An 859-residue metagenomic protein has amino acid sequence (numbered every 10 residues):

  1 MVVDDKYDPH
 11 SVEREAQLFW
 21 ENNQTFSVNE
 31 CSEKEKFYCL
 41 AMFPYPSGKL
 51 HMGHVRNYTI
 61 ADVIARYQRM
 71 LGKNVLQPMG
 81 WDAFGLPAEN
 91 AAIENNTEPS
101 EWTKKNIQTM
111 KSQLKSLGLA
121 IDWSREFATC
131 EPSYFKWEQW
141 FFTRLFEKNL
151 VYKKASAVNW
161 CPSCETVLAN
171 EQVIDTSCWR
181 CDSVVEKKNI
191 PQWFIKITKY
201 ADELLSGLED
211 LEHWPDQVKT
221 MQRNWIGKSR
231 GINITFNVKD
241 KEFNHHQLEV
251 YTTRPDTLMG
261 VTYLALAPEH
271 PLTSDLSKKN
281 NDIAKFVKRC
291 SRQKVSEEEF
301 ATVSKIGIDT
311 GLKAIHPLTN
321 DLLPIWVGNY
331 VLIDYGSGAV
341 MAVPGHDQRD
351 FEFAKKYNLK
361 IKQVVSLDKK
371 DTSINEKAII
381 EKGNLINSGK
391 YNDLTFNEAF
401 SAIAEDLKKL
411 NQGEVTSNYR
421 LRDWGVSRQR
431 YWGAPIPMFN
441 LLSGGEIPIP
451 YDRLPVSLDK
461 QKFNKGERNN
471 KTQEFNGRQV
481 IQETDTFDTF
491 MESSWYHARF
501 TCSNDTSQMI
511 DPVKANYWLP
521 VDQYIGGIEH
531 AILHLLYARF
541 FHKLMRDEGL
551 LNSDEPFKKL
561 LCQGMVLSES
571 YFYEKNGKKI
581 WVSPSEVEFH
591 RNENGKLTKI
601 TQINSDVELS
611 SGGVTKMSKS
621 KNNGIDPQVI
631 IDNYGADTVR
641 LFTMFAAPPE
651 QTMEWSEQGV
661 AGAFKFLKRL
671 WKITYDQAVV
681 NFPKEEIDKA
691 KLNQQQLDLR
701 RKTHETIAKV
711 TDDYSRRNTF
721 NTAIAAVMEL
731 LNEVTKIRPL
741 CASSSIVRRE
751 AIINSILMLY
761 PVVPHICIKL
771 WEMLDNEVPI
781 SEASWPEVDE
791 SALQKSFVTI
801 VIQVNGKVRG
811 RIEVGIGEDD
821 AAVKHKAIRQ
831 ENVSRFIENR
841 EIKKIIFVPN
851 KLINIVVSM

Functional and structural regions predicted by a protein language model:
M1-K36, A267-H270, N280, G311 (+13 more regions): Basic, alpha-helical terminal appendages of large translation-related enzymes
M1-L40, R69-P78, E101-K111, H213 (+2 more regions): Conserved oxyanion/phosphate-binding beta-strand-loop segments in alpha/beta enzyme cores
V2-L18, E138-I361, S366, F475 (+4 more regions): NTP-handling and nucleic-acid-processing catalytic cores
V3-D5, S229-N233, S366-K369, S373-T416 (+8 more regions): Long, charged, mostly alpha-helical binding arms that flank functional sites
E15, F19-N23, E94-L248, P255-D256 (+6 more regions): Residue patterns forming the tRNA-binding/recognition surfaces of aminoacyl-tRNA synthetases and related DALR
V28-T97, E126-F141, T252-T253, P317-F353 (+1 more regions): N-terminal catalytic cores of NTP/NDP-binding nucleotidyl/phosphoryl-transfer enzymes
D82, M438-L442, E446-Y451, L560 (+5 more regions): Acidic, turn-prone loop/beta-hairpin segments
Q217-E249, K294-D321, I325, W424 (+8 more regions): Flexible, glycine/threonine-enriched loop-and-boundary segments that flank and lead into catalytic domains of large
